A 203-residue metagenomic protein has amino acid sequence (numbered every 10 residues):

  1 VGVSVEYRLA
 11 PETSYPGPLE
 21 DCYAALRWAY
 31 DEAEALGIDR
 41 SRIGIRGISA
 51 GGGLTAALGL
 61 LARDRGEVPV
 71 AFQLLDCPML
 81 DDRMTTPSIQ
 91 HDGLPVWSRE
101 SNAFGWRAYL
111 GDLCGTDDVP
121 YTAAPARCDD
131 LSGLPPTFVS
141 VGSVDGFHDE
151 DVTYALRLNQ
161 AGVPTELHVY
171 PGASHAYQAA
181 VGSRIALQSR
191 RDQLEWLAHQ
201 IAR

Functional and structural regions predicted by a protein language model:
V1-R203: Alpha/beta-hydrolase superfamily serine-hydrolase fold, recognizing
